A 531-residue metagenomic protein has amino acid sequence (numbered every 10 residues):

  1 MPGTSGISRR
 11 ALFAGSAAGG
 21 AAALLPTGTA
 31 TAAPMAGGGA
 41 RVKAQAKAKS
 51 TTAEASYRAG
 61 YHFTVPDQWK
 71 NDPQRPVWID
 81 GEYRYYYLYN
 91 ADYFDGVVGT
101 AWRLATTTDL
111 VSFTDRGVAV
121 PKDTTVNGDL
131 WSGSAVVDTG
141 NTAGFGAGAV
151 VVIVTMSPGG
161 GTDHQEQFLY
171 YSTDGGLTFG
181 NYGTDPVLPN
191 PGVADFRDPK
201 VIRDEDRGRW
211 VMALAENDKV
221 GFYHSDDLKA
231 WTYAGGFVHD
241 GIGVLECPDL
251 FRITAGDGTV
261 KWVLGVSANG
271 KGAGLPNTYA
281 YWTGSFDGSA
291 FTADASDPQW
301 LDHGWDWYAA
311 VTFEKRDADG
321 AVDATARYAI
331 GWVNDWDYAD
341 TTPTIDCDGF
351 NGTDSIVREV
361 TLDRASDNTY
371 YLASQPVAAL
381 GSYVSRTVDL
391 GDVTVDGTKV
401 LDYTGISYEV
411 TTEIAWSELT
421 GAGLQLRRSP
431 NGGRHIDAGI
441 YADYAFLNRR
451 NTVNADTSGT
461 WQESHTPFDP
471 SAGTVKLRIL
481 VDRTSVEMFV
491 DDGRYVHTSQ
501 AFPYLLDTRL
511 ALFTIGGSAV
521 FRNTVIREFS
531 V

Functional and structural regions predicted by a protein language model:
M1-I7, A18-L25: N-terminal secretory signal peptides
S8-F13: N-terminal export leaders
A23-A44: C-terminal region of N-terminal signal peptides and the immediate post-cleavage residues of exported proteins
G37-P199, R203-E246, T254-H303, A321-A324 (+5 more regions): Beta-rich carbohydrate-recognition and catalytic domains
G288-F291, L301-Y308, R316-V531: Beta-rich accessory regions
T312: Early-domain small/polar-rich strand-loop-helix modules and first-structured segments of the mature chain
